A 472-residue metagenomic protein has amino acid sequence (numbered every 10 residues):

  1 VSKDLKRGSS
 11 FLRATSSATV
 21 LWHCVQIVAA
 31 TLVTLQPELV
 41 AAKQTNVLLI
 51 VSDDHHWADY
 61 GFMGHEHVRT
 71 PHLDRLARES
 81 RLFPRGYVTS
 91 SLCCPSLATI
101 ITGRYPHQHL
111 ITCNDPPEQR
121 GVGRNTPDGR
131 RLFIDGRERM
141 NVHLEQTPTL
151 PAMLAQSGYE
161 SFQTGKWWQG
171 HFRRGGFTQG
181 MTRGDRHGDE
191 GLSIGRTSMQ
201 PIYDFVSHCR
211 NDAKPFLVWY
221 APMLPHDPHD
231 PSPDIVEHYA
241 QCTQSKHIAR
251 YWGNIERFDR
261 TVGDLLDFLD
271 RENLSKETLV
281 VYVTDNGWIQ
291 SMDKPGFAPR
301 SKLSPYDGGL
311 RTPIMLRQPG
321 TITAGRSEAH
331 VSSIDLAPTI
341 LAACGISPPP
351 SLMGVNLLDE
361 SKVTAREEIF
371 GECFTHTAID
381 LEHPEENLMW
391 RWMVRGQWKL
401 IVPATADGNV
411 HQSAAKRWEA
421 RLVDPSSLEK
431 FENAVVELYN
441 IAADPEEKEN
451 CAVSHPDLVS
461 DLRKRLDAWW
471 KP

Functional and structural regions predicted by a protein language model:
V40-R81, S90, A434, E446-D457: Active-site-proximal N-terminal segment of extracellular/periplasmic enzymes that hydrolyze or transfer
H65-L97, G103-H109, E160-F162, R463-K471: Short, structured active-site-proximal loop/turn typified by the sulfatase FGly-forming signature C/S-X-P-X-R
H65-R69, Y87-L92, P117-Q119, R139-P148 (+7 more regions): A short beta-strand-to-alpha-helix junction
V68, F268-G325, S332, M353 (+2 more regions): Histidine-centered active-site microenvironments of extracellular/periplasmic hydrolases and transferases
T70-P71, I100, K166, K276-E277 (+1 more regions): Polar, surface-exposed loop/tail segments that function as active-site lids or cofactor/substrate-recognition elements
R104-D204, P299-S301: Catalytic-site neighborhoods of secreted/periplasmic enzymes that process anionic sulfate/phosphate groups
I202-Y251, N286-P299: Active-site His/acidic residue clusters
L303-G308, T375-A452: C-terminal, low-complexity/hydrophilic appendages and adjacent surface loops of extracellular/periplasmic anionic
